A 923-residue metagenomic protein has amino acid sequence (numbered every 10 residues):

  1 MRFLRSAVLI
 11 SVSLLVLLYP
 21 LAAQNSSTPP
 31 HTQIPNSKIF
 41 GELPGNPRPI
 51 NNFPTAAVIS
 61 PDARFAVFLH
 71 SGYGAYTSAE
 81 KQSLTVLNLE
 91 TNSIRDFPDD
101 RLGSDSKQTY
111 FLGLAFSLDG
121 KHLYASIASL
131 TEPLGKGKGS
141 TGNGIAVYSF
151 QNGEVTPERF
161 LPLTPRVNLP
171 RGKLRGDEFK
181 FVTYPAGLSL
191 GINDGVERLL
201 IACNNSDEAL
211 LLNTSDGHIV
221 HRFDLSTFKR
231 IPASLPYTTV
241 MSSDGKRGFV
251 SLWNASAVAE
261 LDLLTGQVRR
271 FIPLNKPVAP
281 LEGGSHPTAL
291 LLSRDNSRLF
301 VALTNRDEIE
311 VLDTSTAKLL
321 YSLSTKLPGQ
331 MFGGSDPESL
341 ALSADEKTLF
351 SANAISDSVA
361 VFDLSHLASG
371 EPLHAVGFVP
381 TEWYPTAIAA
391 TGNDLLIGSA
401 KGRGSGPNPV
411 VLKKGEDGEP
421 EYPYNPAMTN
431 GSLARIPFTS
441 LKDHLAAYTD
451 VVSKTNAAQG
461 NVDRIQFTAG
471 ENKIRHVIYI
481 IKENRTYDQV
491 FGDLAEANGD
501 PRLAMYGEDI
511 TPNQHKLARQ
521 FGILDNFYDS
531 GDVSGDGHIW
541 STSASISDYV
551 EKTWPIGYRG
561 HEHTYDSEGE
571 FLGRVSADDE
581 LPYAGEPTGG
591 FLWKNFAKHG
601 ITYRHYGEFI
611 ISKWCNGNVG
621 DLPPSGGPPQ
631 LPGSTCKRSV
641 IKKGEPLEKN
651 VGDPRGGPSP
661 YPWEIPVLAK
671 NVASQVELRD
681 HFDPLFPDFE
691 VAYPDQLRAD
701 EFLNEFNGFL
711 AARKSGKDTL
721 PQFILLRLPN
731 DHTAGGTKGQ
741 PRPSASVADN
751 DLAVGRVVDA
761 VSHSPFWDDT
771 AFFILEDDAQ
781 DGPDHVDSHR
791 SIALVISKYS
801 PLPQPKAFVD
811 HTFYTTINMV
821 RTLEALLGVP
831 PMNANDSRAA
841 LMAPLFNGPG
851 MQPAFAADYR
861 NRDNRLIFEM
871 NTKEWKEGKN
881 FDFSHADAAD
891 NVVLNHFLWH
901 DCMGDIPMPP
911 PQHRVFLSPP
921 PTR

Functional and structural regions predicted by a protein language model:
M1-R5: Positively charged n-region of N-terminal signal peptides that target proteins for export
A7-P20: Bacterial N-terminal signal peptides
S13, A23-I465: Predominantly soluble domains enriched in secretory-pathway, periplasmic, or organellar proteins
T429, H444-R923: N-terminal pro-sequences and low-complexity stem/linker regions of secreted or lumenal proteins
